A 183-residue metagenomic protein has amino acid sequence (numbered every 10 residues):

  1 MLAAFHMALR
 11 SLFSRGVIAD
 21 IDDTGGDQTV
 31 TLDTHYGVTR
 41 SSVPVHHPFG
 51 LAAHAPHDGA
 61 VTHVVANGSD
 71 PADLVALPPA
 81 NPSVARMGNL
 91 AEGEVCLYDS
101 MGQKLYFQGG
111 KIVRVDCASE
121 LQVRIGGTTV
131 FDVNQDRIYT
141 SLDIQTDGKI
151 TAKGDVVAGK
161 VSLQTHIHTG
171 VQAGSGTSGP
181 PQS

Functional and structural regions predicted by a protein language model:
M1-G109, Q182-S183: Exposed beta-strand/loop interface patches that mediate assembly or binding
G16, D143, T177-P180: Serine/proline-rich low-complexity intrinsically disordered segments, especially terminal tails, linkers
H54, A152, A158, S178-P180: Short, electropositive, low-hydrophobicity segments enriched in small/polar residues
P56-D58, R114, A173-S175: Residue-level detector of solvent-exposed, low-hydrophobicity positions
G59-V64, Q164-G170: Extracellular disulfide-bonded cysteine-rich modules/repeats
L105-F107, V113-S162, H166, Q172: Low-complexity, small-hydrophobic/phenylalanine-enriched stretches that adopt extended beta/coil conformations used
T165-S183: Protruding loop/beta-arch "assembly-hinge" segments enriched in small, turn-prone residues
